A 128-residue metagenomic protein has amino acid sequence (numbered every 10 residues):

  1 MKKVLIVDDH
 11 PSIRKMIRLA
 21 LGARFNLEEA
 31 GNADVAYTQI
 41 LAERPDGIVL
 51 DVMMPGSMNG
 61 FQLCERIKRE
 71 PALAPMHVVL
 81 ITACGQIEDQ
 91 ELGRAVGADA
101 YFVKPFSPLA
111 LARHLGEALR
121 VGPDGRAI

Functional and structural regions predicted by a protein language model:
M1-P11, I17-R18, G47-I48: Conserved acidic segment of CheY-like receiver
P11-E28, A118: Two-component/phosphorelay signaling modules centered on CheY-like receiver
E29-G47: Acidic, metal-coordinating helix/loop segments flanking the phosphotransfer/catalytic sites of two-component signaling
T38, F61-A74: Short amphipathic alpha-helix used as the core "switch/output" element in two-component signaling
M54-P55: Receiver (REC) domain active-site loop signature in two-component systems and cognate sites in sensor histidine kinases
M58, Q62, G85-F102, R113: Alpha4 helix (beta4-alpha4-beta5 surface) of REC/receiver domains from two-component response regulators
F106-L115: C-terminal output helix
